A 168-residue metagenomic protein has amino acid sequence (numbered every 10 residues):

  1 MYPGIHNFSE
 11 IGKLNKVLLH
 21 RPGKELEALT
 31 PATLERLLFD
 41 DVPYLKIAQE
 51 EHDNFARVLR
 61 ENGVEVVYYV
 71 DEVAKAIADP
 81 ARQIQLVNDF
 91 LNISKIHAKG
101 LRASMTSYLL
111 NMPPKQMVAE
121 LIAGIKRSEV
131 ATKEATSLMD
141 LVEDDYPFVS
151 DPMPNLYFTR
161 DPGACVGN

Functional and structural regions predicted by a protein language model:
M1-N168: The feature marks the mature, well-folded catalytic cores of soluble enzymes
